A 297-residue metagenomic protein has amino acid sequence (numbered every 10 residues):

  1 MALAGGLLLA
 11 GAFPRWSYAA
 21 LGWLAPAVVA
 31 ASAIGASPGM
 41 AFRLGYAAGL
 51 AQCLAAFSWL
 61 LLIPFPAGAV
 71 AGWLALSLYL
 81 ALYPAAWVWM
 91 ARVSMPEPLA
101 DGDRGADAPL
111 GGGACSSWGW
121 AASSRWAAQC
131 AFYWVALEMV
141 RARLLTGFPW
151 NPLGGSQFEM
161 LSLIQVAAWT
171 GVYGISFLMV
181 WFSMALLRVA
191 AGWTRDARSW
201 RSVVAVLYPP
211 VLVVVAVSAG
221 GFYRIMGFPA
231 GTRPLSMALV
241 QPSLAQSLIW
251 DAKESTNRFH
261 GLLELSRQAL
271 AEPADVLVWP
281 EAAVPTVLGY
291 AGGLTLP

Functional and structural regions predicted by a protein language model:
M1-I225: Membrane-embedded alpha-helical bundles of multi-pass enzymes that act on lipidic or dolichyl-linked glycan substrates
G221-P297: Soluble catalytic regions of membrane-associated enzymes that act on cell-envelope and secretory-pathway components
